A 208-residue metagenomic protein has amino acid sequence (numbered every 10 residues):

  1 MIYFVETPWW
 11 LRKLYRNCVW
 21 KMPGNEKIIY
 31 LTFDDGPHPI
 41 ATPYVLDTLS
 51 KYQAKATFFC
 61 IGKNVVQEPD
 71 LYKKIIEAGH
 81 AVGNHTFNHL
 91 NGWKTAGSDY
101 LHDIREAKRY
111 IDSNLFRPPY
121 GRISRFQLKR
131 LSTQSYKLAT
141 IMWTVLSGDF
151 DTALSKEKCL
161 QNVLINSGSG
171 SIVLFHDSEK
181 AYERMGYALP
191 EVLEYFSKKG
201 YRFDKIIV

Functional and structural regions predicted by a protein language model:
I2-N91, D99, D112-S113: Active-site beta->alpha N-cap acidic-glycine motif
G36-I40, F59-E68, L90-S98, R117-R125 (+2 more regions): Acidic-and-aromatic substrate-binding clefts and catalytic sites of carbohydrate-active enzymes
Y44-V45, L128-R130, G186: Short amphipathic alpha-helical segments
L46-K55, C60, H80-A81, F87 (+3 more regions): CE4/NodB-like, metal-dependent polysaccharide N-deacetylase domain that modifies extracellular/periplasmic N-acetylated
S50, I76, S132-Q134, S197: Anion (oxyanion) recognition and catalysis
D70-K73, G97-I104, S155-Q161, G186-P190: Charged helix-capping and loop-helix junction motifs
R122, Q127-L164, G200-V208: His/Asp/Glu-enriched short active-site or ligand-binding loop at hydrolase and phosphoryl-transfer sites
Q161-I207: Catalytic grooves of carbohydrate-active enzymes
